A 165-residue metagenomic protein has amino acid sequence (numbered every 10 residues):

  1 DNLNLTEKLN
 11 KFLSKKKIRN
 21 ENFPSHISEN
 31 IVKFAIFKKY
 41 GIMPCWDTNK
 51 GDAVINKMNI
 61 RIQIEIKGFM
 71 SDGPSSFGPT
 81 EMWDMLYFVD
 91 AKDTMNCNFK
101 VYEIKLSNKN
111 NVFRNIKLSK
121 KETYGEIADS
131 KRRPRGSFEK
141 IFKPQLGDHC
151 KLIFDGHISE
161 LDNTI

Functional and structural regions predicted by a protein language model:
D1-N59, I66-I165: Nucleic-acid endonuclease domains
